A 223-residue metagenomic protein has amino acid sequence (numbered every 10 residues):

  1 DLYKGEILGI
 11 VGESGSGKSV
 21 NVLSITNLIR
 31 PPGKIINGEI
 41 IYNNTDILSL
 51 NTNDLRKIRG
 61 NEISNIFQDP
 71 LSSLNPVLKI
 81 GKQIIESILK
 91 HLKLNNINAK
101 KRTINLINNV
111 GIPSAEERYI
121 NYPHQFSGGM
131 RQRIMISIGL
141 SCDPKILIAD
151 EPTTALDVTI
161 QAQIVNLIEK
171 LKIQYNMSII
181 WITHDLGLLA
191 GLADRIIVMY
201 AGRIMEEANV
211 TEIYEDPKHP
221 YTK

Functional and structural regions predicted by a protein language model:
Y3, I35-D46: Conserved ABC transporter NBD signature motif
E13, N27, I148, P152 (+1 more regions): P-loop NTP-binding/switch modules centered on Walker-like glycine-rich loops
D46, E86, I97-E117: Conserved ABC ATPase "signature" region
I47-S64, K90, E212-P217: ABC ATPase NBD coupling module
P76-L89: Q-loop/switch helix immediately C-terminal to the Walker
N121-F126, M130: Conserved ABC ATPase signature
S141-K145: A short, proline-enriched helix->beta-strand linker immediately N-terminal to the Walker B motif in ABC-type P-loop
